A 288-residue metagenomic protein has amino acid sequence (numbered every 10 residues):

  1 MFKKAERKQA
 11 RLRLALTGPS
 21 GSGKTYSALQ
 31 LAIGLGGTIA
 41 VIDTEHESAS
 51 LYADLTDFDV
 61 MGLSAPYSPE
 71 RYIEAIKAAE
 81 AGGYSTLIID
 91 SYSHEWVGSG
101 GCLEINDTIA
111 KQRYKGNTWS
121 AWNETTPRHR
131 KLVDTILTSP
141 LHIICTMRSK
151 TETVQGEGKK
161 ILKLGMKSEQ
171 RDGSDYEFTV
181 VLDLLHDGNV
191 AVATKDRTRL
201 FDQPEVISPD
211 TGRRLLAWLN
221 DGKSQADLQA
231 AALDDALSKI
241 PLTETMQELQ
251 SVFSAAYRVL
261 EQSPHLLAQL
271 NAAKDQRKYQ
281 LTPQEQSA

Functional and structural regions predicted by a protein language model:
M1-R11, A15-G18, S22-K24, I33 (+6 more regions): Interfaces that engage single-stranded nucleic acids at replication/repair/recombination sites
R11-G18, D54-S64, Q112-A121, G156: Short, basic, glycine/proline-bearing loop/turn elements
R13-A15, T38, T86-I88, H142-I144: Residue-level preference for the first positions of well-ordered beta-strands
P19, P127-R214: Phosphate-binding/switch region of NTP-binding enzymes
S27: Hydrophobic positions on the alpha1 helix immediately C-terminal to the Walker A/P-loop
I33-V41: Post-Walker A helix-loop "phosphate-sensing" segment adjacent to the P-loop in P-loop NTPases
G34, E45-A49, P66, Y92-E95 (+3 more regions): Conserved nucleotide-binding/hydrolysis micro-motifs of P-loop NTPases
I89-T125: Conserved P-loop NTPase nucleotide-binding/switch module
